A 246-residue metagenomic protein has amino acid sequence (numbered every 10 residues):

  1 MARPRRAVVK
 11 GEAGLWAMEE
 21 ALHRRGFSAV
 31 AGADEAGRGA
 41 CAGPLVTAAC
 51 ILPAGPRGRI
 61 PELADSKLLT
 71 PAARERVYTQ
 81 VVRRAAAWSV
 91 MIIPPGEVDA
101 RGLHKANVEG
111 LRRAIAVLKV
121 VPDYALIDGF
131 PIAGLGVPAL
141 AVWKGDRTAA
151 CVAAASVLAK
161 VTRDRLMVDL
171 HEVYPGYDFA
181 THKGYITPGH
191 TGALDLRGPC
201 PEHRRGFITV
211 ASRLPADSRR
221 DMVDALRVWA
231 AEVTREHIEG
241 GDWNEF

Functional and structural regions predicted by a protein language model:
M1-F246: RNase H-like, Mg2+-dependent phosphodiesterase core, and more generally RNA phosphate-backbone-engaging helix-loop
